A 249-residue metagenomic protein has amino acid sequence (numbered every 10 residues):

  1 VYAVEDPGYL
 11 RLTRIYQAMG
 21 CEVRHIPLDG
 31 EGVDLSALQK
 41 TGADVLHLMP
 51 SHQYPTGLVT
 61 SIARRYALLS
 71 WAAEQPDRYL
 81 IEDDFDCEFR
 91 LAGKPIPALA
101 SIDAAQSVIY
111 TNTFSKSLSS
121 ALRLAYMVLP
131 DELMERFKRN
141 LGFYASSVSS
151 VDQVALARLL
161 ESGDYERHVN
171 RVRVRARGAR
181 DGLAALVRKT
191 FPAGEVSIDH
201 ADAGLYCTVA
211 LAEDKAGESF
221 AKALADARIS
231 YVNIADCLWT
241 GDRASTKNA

Functional and structural regions predicted by a protein language model:
V1-A249: PLP-dependent class I/II
